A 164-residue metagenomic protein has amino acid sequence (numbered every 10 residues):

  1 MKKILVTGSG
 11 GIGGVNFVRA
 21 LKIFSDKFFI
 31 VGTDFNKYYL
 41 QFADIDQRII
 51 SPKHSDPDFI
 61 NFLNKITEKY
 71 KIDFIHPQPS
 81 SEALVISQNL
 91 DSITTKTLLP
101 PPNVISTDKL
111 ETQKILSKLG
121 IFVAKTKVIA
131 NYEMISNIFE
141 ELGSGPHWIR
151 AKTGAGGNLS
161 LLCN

Functional and structural regions predicted by a protein language model:
M1-I4: Extreme N-terminal starter segment of soluble prokaryotic enzymes
G10: N-terminal Rossmann NAD(P)H-binding glycine-rich loop of SDR-like oxidoreductase domains
G14-S25, T67, S87-L90: Surface-exposed amphipathic alpha-helices with a cationic face
F29-V31: Conserved beta-strand positions in the Rossmann-like core of class I SAM-dependent methyltransferases
T33-Y39, S80-S81: Short, polar loop motifs at secondary-structure junctions
Y38-Q41, I135: Short, charged/polar "capping" segments at the starts of alpha-helices and the immediately preceding loops
F42-V128: Conserved N-proximal alpha/beta basic substrate-recognition cap immediately N-terminal to, or forming the N-lobe
N103-N164: Active-site nucleotide/adenylate-binding loops and adjacent lid/helix of ATP-dependent enzymes
